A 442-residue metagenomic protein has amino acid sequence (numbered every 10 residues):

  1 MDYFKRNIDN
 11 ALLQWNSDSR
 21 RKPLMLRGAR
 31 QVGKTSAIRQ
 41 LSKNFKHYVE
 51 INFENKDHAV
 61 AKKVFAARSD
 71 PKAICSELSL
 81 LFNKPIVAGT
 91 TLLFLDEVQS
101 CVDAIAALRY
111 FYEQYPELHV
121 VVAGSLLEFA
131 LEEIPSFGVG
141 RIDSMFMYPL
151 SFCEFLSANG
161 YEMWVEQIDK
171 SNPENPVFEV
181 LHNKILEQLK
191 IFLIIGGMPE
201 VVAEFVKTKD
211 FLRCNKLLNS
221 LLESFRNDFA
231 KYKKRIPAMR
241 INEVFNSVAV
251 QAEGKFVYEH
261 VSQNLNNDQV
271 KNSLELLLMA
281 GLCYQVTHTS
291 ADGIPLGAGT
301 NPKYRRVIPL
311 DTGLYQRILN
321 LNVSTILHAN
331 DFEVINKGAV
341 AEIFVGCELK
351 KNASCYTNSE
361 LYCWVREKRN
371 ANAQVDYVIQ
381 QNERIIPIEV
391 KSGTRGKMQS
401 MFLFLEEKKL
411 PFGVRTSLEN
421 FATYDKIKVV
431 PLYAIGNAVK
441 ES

Functional and structural regions predicted by a protein language model:
M1-W15: N-terminal pre-Walker A segment at the start of P-loop NTPase domains
K34: Conserved lysine of the Walker
A37, L41: Hydrophobic positions on the alpha1 helix immediately C-terminal to the Walker A/P-loop
N55-G89: Short glycine-rich substrate-engagement loop in P-loop NTPases that contacts/grips substrate
H119-S125, F146: Structural recognition of the conserved hydrophobic beta-strand(s) that form the central parallel beta-sheet of P-loop
L131-V250: Interdomain motor-coupling "hinge/lid" segment immediately C-terminal to the ATP-binding subdomain of NTP-driven enzymes
V202-Q374, I379: Accessory nucleic acid-recognition modules appended to NTPase machines
V345, L349, V375-T394, G413: Conserved catalytic cores of phosphodiester-cleaving nucleases, focusing on short active-site segments
